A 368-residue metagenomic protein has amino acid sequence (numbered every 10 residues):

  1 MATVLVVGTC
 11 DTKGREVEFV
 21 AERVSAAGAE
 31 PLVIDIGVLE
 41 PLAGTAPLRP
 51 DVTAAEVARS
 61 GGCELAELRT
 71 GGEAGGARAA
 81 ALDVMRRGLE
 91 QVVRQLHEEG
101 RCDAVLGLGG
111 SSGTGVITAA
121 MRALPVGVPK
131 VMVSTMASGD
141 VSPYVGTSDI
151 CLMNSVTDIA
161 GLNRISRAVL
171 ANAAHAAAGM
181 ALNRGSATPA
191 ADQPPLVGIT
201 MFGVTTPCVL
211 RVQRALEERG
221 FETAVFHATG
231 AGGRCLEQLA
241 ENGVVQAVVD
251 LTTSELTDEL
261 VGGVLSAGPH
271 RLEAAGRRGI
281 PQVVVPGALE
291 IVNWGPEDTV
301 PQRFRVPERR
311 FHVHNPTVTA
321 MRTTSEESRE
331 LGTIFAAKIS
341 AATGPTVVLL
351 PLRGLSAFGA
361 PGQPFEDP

Functional and structural regions predicted by a protein language model:
M1-L42, A104, T114-A123, G127-M132: N-terminal phosphate-binding or glycine-rich loops at protein starts, especially the Walker A/P-loop of NTPases
V4-L5, T12-L32, G263-P368: C-terminal non-catalytic interaction/assembly regions of soluble proteins
T9-R15, D103-V116, G198-V209, T229-A231 (+3 more regions): Gly/Ser/Thr-rich loops at beta-strand to alpha-helix junctions that form or flank small-molecule/cofactor-binding
K13-S25, L32, P41-D51, D192-G230 (+2 more regions): Glycine-rich phosphate/diphosphate-binding loop of Rossmann-like nucleotide-binding domains
T45-E99: Phosphate/nucleotide-donor binding subsite
G71-A77, D140-V204, E330, A337: Cap/lid and interdomain-hinge subdomains that line or gate substrate/regulatory clefts in soluble alpha/beta enzymes
A104-G107, V116-V145, N154, A224-A228 (+1 more regions): Short, acidic/small-residue loops that bind anionic groups at enzyme active sites
G107-V126, V209-Q213, Q363-E366: Short Gly/Thr/Asp-enriched flexible loops that form oxyanion-binding sites at enzyme active sites
